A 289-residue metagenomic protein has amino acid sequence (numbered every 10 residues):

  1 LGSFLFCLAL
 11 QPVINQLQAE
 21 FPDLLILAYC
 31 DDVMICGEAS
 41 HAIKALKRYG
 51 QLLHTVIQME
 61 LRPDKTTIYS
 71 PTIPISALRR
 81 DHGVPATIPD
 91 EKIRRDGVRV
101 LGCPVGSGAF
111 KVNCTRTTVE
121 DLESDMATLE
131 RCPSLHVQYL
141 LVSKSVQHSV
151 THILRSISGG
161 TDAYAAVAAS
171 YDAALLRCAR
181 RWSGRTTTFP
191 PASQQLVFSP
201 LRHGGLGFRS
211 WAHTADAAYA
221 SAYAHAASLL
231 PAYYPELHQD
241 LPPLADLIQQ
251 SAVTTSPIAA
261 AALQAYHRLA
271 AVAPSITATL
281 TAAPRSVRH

Functional and structural regions predicted by a protein language model:
L1-H289: Nucleic-acid-interacting cores, centered on viral/eukaryotic replication and modification enzymes
